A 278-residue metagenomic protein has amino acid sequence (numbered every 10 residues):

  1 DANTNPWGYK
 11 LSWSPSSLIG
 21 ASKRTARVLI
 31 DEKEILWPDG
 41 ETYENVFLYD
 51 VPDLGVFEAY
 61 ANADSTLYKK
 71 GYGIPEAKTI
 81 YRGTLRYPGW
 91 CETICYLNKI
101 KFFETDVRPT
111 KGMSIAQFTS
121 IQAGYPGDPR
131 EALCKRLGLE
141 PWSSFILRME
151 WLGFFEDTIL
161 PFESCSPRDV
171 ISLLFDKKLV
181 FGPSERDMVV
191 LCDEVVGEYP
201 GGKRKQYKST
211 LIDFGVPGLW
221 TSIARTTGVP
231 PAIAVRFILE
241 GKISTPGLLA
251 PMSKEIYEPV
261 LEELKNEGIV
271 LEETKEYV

Functional and structural regions predicted by a protein language model:
D1-V278: C-terminal catalytic/substrate-binding lobe primarily of soluble NAD(P)-dependent oxidoreductases
